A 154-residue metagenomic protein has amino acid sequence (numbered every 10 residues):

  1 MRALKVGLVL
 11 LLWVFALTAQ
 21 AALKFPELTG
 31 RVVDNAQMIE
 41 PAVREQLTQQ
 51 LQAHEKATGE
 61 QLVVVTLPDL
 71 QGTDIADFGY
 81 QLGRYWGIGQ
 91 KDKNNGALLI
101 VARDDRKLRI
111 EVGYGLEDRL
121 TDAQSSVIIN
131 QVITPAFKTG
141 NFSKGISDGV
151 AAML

Functional and structural regions predicted by a protein language model:
M1-L8: Bacterial N-terminal signal peptides that target proteins for export
V14-T18: N-terminal signal peptide c-region/cleavage motif recognized by signal peptidases
Q20-L154: Folded, non-transmembrane soluble domains that reside on the lumenal/extracytoplasmic side of membranes
